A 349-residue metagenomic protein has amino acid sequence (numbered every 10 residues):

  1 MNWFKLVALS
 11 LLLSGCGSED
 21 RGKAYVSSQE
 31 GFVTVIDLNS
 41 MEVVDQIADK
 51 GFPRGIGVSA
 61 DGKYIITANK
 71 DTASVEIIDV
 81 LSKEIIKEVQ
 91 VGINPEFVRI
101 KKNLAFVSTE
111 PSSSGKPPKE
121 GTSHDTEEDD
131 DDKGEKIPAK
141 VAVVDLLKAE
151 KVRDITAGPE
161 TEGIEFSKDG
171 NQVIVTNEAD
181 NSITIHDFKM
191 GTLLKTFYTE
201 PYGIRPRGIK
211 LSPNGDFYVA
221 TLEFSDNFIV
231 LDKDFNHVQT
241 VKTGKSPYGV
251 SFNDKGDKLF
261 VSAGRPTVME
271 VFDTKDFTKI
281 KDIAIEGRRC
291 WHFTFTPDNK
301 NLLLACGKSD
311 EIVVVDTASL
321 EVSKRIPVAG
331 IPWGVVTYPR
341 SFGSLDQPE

Functional and structural regions predicted by a protein language model:
M1-L9: Sec-dependent signal peptide recognition, specifically the positively charged N-region followed immediately by
L12-E349: Predominantly soluble domains enriched in secretory-pathway, periplasmic, or organellar proteins
